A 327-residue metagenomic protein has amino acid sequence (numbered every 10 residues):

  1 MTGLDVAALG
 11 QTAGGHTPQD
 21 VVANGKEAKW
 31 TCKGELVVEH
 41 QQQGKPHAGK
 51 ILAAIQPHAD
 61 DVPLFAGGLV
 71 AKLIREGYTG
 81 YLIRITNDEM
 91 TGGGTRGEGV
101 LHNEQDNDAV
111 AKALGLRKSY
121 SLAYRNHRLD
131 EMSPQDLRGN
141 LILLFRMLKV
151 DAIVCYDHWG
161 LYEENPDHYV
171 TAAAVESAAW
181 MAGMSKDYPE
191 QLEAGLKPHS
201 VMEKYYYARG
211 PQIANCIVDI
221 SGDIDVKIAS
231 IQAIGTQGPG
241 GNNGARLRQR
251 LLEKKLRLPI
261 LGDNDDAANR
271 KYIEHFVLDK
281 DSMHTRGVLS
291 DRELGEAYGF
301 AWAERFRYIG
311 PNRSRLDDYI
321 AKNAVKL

Functional and structural regions predicted by a protein language model:
M1-G15: N-terminal export signals
G15-L148, N323: Active-site rim/loop-helix segments in enzyme catalytic domains that contact anionic ligands
P18-D20, G25-A48, L148, M184-S200 (+1 more regions): C-terminal accessory domains and tails appended to enzymatic cores
A54, R84, S121-A123, C155 (+3 more regions): Structural signal for conserved beta-strand scaffold positions within catalytic alpha/beta enzyme cores
H58, N165-H168, I234: Histidine-centered active-site/metal-ligand motif
Y81, D108, R117-Y206: Internal alpha/beta domain cores that form substrate/cofactor-binding pockets in large enzymes and binding proteins
G97-L101, Y169, S221: Short, conserved loop/turn and helix-capping segments at secondary-structure boundaries that abut family-defining
